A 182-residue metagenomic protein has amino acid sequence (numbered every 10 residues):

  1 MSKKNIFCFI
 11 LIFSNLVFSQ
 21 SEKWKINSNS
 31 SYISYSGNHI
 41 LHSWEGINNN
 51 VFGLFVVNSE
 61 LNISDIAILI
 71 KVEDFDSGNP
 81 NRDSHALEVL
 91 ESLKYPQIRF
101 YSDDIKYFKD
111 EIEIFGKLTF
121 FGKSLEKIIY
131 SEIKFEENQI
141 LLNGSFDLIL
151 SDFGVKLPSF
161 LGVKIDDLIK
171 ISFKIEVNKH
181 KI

Functional and structural regions predicted by a protein language model:
M1, F18-S21: Absolute protein N-terminus
K3-F9: Sec-dependent signal peptide recognition, specifically the positively charged N-region followed immediately by
I10-S19: Hydrophobic h-region of N-terminal signal peptides that target proteins for export in Gram-negative bacteria
Q20-I182: Low-complexity, acidic/polar, glycine-enriched regions of mature
